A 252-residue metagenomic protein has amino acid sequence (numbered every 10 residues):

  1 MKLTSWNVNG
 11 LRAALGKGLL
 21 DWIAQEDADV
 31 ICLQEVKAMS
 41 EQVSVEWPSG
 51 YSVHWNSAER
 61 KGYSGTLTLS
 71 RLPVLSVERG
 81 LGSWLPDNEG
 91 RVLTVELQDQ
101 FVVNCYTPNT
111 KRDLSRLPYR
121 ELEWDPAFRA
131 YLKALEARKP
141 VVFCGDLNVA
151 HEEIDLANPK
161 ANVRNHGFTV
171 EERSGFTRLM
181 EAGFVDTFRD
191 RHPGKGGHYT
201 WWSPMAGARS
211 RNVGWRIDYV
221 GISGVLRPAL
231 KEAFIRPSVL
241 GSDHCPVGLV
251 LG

Functional and structural regions predicted by a protein language model:
M1-N9, D99-L114, C144: Active-site-proximal beta-strand elements of phosphoester/diester hydrolases
M1-W47, S52, A58-S64: N-terminal, active-site-proximal structural segment of metallo-dependent hydrolase catalytic domains
W6-N7, I23-E41, V102, L132-E153 (+4 more regions): Active-site beta-strand/loop signature of hydrolases that rely on acidic residues for catalysis
V30, G50-S52, W124-V213, I217: Metal-dependent phosphoesterases centered on the DNase I-like endonuclease/exonuclease/phosphatase
K37-R112: Structured beta-strand-rich core segments of catalytic domains in phosphoester-bond hydrolases
K61-S76, M205-P228: Conserved beta strand-loop-helix elements of the APE1-like EEP
G82-S83, T107-D125, K160-N165: Surface-exposed cleft-lining segments at the edges of enzyme active sites
F234-G252: Surface polyanion/phosphate-binding segment centered on an Asp-His-Pro turn
